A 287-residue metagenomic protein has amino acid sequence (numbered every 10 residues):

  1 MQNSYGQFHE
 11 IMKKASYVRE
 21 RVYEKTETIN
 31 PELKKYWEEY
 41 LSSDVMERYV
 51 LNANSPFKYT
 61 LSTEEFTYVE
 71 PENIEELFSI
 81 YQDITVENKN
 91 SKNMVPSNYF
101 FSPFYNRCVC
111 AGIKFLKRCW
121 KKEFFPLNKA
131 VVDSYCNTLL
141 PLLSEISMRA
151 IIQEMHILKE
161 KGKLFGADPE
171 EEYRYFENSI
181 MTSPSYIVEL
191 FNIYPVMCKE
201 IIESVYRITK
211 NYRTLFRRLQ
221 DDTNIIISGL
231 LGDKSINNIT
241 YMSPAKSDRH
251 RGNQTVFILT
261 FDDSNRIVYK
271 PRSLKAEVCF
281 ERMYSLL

Functional and structural regions predicted by a protein language model:
M1-Y175: Noncatalytic N-terminal accessory/assembly modules of large enzymes
Y105-L287: Conserved ATP-binding subdomain of kinase catalytic cores across diverse folds
